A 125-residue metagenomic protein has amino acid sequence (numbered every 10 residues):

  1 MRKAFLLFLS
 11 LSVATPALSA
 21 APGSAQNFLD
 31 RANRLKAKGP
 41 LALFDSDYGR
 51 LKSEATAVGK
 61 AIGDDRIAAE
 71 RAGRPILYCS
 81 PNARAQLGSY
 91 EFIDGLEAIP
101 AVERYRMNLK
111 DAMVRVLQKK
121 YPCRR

Functional and structural regions predicted by a protein language model:
A4-V13: Sec-dependent N-terminal signal peptides
V13, G95-A98: Substrate-binding clefts and substrate-entry loops adjacent to catalytic sites of polymer-processing enzymes acting on
A14-A20: N-terminal signal peptide c-region/cleavage motif recognized by signal peptidases
A21-G95, A112, V116: Short N-proximal segments of mature Sec-exported proteins
Y78-N82, I99-M107: Short, charged/polar micro-motifs that form catalytic or ligand-binding hotspots
E103-R125: C-terminal partner/receptor-binding element of secreted or periplasmic proteins
